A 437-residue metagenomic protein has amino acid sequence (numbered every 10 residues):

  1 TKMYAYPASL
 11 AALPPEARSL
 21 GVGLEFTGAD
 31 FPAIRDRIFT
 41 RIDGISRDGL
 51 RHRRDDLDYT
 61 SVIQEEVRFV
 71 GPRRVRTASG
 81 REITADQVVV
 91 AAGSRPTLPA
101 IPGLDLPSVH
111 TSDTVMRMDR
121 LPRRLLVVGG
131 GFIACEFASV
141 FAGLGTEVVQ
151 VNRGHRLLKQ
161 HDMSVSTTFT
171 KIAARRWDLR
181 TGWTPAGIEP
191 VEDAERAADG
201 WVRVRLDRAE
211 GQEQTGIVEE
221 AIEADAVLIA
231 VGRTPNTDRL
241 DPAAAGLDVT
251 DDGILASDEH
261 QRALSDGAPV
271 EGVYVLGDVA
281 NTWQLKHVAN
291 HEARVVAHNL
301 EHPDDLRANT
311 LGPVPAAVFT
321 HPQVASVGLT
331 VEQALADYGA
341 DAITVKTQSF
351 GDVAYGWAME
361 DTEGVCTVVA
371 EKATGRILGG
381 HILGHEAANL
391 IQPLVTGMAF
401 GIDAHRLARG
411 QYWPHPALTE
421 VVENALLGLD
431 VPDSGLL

Functional and structural regions predicted by a protein language model:
T1-L10, V314, F319-T330, L335-L437: Flexible, glycine-rich terminal cap/loop adjacent to redox cofactors in electron-transfer oxidoreductases
T1-L121, G154-L158, M163-R180, I188-R205 (+3 more regions): Glycine-rich flavin
V67, E82-G93, V127-V128, V148 (+4 more regions): Short hydrophobic core segments
A78-G80, A209-G211, T215-E219: Glycine-centered tight beta-turn/hairpin loop motif at sheet-sheet or coil-to-beta transitions
P96, G253-E271, A325, A354-T367: FAD-binding beta-loop-beta segment adjacent to the flavin cofactor pocket
D105-P122, E213-Q214, I222-H302: FAD-site-proximal beta/loop scaffold in flavoenzymes
D119-H161, L285: Rossmann-like NAD(P)H-binding beta-loop-alpha module
A198, G246-D248, A358-E363: Short loop/turn motifs at secondary-structure junctions and domain boundaries
